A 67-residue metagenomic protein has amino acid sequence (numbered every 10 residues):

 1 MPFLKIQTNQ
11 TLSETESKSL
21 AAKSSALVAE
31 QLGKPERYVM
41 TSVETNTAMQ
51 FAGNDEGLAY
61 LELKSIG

Functional and structural regions predicted by a protein language model:
M1-G67: Interaction-mediating elements
